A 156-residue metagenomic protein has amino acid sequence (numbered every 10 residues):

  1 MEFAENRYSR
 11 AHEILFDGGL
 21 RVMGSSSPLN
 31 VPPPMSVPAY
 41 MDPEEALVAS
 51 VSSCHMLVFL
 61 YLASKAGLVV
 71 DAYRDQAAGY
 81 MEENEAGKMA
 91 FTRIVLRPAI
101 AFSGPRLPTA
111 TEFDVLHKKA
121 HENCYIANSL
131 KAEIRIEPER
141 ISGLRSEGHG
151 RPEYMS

Functional and structural regions predicted by a protein language model:
M1-A49, L57-S156: Extended beta-strand/beta-hairpin segments
